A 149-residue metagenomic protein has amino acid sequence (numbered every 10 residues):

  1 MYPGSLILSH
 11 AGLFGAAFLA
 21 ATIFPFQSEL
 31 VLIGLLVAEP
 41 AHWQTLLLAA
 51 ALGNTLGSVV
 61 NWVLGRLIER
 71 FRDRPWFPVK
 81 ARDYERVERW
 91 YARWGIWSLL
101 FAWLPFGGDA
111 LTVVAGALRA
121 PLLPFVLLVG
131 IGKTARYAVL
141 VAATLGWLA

Functional and structural regions predicted by a protein language model:
M1-G15, A38-V113, A117-A149: Membrane-interfacial helix-loop-helix
A17-F18, G34: Pore- and pathway-forming membrane helices of multi-pass small-molecule/ion transporters and channels
L19-E29, F101-G108: Short helix-coil transition sites and intra-membrane helix breaks within transmembrane domains of multi-pass
V31-A38: Short amphipathic helix-loop junctions that connect adjacent transmembrane helices in Major Facilitator Superfamily/SLC
